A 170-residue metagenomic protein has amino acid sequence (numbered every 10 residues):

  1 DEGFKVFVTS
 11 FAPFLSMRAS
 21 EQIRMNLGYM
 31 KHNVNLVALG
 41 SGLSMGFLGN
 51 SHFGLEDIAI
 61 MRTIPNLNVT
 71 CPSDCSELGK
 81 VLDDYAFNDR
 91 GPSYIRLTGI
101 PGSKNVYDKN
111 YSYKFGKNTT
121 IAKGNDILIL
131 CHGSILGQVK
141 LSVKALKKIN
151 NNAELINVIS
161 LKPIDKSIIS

Functional and structural regions predicted by a protein language model:
D1-L128, G137, A153: Conserved thiamine diphosphate
F87, N118-A122, K144-K148, I169-S170: Short, conserved, surface-exposed binding loops centered on an aromatic residue
C131-N152, I156-I169: Redox- and metal-dependent alpha/beta enzyme cores, enriched for Fe-S-associated oxidoreductases and cofactor-handling
